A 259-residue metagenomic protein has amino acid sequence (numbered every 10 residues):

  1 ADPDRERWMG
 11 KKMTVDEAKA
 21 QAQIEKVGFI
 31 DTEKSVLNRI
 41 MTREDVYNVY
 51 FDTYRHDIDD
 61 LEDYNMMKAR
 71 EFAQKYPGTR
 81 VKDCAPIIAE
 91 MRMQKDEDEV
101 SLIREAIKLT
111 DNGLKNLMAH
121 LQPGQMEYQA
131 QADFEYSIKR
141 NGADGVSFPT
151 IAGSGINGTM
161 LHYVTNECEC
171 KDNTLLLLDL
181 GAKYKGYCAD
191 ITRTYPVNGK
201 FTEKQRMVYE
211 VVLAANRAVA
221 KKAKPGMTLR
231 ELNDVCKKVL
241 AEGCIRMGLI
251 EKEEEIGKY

Functional and structural regions predicted by a protein language model:
A1-Y259: Active-site neighborhoods and metal-handling regions in enzymes and metal-associated proteins
